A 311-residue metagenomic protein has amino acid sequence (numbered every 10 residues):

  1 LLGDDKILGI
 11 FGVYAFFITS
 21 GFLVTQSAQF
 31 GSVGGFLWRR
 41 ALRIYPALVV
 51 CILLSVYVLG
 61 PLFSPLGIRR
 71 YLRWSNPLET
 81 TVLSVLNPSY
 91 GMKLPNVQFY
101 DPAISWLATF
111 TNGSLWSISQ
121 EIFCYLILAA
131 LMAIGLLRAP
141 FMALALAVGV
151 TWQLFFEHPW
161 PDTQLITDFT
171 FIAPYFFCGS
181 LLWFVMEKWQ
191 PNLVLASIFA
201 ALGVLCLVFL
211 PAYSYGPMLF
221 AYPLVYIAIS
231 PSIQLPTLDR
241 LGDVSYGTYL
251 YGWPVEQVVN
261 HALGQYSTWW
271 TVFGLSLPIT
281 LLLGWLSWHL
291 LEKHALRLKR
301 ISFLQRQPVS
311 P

Functional and structural regions predicted by a protein language model:
L1-I7, F11, Y45-I122, A221 (+1 more regions): Membrane-interface helix-loop-helix regions
I10-Y14, S27-N87, Y246-L250, E256 (+5 more regions): Transmembrane alpha-helical segments and their boundary/interface "anchor" motifs in multi-pass integral membrane
Y14-F22, C51, F176-S180, A221-Y222 (+2 more regions): Hydrophobic cores of alpha-helical transmembrane segments in multi-pass inner/ER membrane proteins, independent
T25-Q29, S55-L59, M132, L136 (+6 more regions): Membrane-water interface at transmembrane helix exits
R43-Y45, W152-Q153, F176-W183, A221-P231 (+1 more regions): Alpha-helical transmembrane segments and their membrane-interface exit regions
L78-M218, Y251, Q257-I279: Aromatic-enriched alpha-helical transmembrane segments of multi-pass intramembrane proteins
I301-P311: Short, intrinsically disordered terminal tails adjacent to the first/last structured region
